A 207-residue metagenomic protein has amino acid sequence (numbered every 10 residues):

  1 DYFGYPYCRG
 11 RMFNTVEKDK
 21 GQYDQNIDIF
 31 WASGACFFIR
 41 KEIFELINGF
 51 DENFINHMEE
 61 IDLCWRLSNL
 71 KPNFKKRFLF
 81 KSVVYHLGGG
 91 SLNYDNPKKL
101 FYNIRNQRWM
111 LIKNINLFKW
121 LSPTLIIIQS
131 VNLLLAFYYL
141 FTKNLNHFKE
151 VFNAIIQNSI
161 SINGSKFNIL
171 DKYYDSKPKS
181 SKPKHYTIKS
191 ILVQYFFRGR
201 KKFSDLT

Functional and structural regions predicted by a protein language model:
D1-I55, I61, L70: Acidic/His-rich active-site region of diverse nucleotide-sugar glycosyltransferases
G10, I47-N48, W65, G88 (+1 more regions): Activation segment
V16-Y23, I27-D28, K166-T207: Glycine-rich phosphate/pyrophosphate-binding loop and adjacent beta-alpha nucleotide/cofactor-binding cores
S33, W65, F80: A cytosolic small-molecule/anion-sensing beta-strand core signal
I55-N56, C64, L134-F137: Conserved short hydrophobic patches within well-ordered secondary structure
L63-C64, Q107: Short, hydrophobic alpha-helical packing/hinge segments within bilobed ligand-binding/sensory domains
C64-S68, F197: Short, well-ordered amphipathic alpha-helices
N69-Y186, S190: Active-site-adjacent helix/loop segment of glycosyltransferases that harbors family-specific signature motifs
